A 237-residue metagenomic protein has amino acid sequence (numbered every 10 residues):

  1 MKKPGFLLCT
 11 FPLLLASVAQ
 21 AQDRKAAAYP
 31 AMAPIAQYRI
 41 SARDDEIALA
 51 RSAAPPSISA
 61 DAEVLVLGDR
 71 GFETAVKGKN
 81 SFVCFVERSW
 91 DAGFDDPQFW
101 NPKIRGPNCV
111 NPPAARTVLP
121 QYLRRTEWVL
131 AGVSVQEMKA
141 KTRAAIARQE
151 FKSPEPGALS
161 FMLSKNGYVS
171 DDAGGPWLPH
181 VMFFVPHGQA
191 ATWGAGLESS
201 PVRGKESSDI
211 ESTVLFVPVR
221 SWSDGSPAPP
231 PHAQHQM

Functional and structural regions predicted by a protein language model:
M1-L8: Bacterial N-terminal signal peptides that target proteins for export
L8-A16: Bacterial N-terminal signal peptides
S17-A21: Sec/Tat signal peptide C-region and signal peptidase I cleavage site
D23-M237: Primary mode marks residue(s) on the alpha4-beta5-alpha5 output face of response regulator receiver
